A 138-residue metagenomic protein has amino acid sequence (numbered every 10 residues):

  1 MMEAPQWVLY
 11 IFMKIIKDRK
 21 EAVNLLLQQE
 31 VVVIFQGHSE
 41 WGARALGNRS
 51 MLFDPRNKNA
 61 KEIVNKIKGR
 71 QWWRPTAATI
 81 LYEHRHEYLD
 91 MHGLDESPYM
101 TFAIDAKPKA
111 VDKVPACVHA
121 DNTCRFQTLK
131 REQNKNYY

Functional and structural regions predicted by a protein language model:
M1-Y138: Flexible beta->alpha loop and helix N-cap segments adjacent to enzyme active/binding sites
